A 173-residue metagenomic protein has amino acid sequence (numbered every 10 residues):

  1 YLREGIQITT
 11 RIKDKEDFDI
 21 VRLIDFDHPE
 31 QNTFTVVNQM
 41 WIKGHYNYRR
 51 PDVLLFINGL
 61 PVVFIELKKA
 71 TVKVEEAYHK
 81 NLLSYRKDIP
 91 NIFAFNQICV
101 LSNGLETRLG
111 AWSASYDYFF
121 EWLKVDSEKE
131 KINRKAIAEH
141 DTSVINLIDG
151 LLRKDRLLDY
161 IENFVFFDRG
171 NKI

Functional and structural regions predicted by a protein language model:
Y1-I173: ATP-dependent helicase/translocase motor core
